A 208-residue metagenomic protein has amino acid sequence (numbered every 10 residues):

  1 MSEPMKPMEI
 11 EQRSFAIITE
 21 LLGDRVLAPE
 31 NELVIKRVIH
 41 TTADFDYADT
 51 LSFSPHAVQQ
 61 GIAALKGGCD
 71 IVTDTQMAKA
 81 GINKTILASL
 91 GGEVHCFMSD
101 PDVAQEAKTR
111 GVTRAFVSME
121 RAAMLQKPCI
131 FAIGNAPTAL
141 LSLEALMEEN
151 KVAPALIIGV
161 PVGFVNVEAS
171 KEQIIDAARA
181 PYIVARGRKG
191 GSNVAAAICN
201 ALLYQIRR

Functional and structural regions predicted by a protein language model:
M1-P29: Charged, compositionally biased N-terminal leader segments and the immediate start of the first structured element
V26-H40: N-terminal glycine-rich anion-binding loops that anchor highly charged ligand groups
D49-A64: A short, well-structured juxtamembrane/interface segment
D74, I157-G159, I198: Buried hydrophobic positions in well-ordered alpha/beta secondary-structure cores of metabolic enzymes
A78-G81, T138-L143, F164-E168, G191-A195: Short glycine/serine/threonine-rich phosphate/pyrophosphate-binding segments that cradle anionic phosphate groups
L87-L125: Long, charge-dense
L125, A139-I157, N166-A169: Feature captures the catalytic cores and cofactor-binding loops of soluble hydro-lyases/lyases that act on carboxylate
V165-R208: C-terminal functional extensions of proteins
